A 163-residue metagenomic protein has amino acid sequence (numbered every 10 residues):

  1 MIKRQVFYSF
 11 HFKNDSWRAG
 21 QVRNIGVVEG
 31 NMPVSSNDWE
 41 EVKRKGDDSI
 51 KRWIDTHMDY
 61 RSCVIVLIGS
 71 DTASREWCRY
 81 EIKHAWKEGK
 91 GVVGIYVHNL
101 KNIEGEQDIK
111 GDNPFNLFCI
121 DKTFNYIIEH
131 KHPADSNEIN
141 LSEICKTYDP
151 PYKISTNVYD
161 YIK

Functional and structural regions predicted by a protein language model:
M1-C63, Y148-K163: Conserved N-terminal substructure of TIR/SEFIR domains
M1-F7, R18, I103-K163: C-terminal interaction surface of TIR/SEFIR-family domains
S9, V66-G69, I95-Y96: Conserved beta-strand segments of the P-loop GTPase G domain that flank and frequently precede/overlap
K13-D15, T72, N99-L100: Short, solvent-exposed loop/turn segments at secondary-structure junctions
Q21-N24, R79-I82, Q107-I109: Short, glycine/charged-enriched secondary-structure capping and boundary segments
D71-K87, E104: Conserved TIR/SEFIR loop-to-helix hotspot centered on a Trp-containing motif with a nearby acidic residue
E88-V92: A short helix->loop->beta-strand "cap" motif at the edges of active sites that frequently abuts
I95-I103: Short beta-alpha junction loops
